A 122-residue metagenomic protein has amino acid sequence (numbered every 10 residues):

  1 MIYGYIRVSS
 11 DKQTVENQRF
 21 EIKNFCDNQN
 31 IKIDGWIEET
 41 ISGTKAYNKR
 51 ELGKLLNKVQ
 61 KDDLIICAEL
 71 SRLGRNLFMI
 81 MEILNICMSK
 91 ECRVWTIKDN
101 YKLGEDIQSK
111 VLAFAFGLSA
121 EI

Functional and structural regions predicted by a protein language model:
M1-I122: Short, structured surface patches at the beginning of a domain
